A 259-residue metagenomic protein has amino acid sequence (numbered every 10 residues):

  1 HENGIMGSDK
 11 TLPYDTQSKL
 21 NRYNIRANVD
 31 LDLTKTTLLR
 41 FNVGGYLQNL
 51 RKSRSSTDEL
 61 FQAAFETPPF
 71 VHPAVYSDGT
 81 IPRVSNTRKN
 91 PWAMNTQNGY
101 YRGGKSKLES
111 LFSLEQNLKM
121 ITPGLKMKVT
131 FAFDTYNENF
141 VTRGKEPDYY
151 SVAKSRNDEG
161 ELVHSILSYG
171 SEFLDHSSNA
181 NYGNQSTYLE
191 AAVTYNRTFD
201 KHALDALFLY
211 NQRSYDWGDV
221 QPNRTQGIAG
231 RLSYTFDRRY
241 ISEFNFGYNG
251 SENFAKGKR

Functional and structural regions predicted by a protein language model:
H1-D9, R26-D30, Q116, V129 (+1 more regions): Predominantly transmembrane beta-strands of Gram-negative outer membrane beta-barrel pores used for transport
E2-G4, L12, T16-K89, G99-K107 (+5 more regions): Flexible loop and strand-edge segments within Gram-negative outer membrane beta-barrel domains
G4-T11, K52-D58, F140-E146, W217-R224 (+1 more regions): Outer-membrane beta-barrel translocator domains and adjoining extracellular loop/strand segments of Gram-negative
I5, T36, N117-M127, F140-T142 (+2 more regions): Short loop/turn motifs that connect adjacent beta-strands in outer-membrane beta-barrel proteins
K10-D15, N28, N95-Y101, S113-E115 (+3 more regions): Extracellular loop and loop/strand-boundary signature of outer-membrane beta-barrel proteins
A27, L31, V43, Q116-M120 (+3 more regions): Residue-level signature of outer-membrane beta-barrel architecture
L39-V43, L125-F131, L204-F208, S242-F244: Transmembrane beta-strands of outer-membrane beta-barrel proteins
F70-R83, R143-A255: Outer-membrane beta-barrel transmembrane domain signature of Gram-negative proteins, especially the mid-to-C-terminal
